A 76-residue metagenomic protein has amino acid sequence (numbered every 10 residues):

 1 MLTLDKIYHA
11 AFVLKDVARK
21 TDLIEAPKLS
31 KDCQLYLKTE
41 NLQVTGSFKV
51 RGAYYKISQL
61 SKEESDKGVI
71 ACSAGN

Functional and structural regions predicted by a protein language model:
M1-N76: PLP-dependent amino-acid enzyme catalytic core
